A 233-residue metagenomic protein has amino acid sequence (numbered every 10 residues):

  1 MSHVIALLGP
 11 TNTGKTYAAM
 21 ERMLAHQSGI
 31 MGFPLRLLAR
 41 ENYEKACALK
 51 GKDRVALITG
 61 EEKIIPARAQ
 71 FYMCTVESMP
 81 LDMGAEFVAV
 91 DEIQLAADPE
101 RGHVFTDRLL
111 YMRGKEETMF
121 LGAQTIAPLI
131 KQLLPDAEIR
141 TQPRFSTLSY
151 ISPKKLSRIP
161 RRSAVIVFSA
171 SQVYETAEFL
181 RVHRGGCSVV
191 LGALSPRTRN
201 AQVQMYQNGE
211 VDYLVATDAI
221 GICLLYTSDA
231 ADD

Functional and structural regions predicted by a protein language model:
G29-A39, R161-E178: Conserved strand-helix element at the start of the C-terminal RecA-like helicase core
L49-L81: Inter-Walker segment of RecA-like/P-loop motor cores
I58-I64, V76-E77, V190-T198, A219: Conserved helicase motor
A69-S78, G209-G221: Conserved two-lobed SF2 helicase motor
D98-P143: Post-DEXD/H (motif II) to motif III coupling segment of the RecA-like Helicase ATP-binding lobe
L129, A137-S171: Conserved interdomain linker/interface between the two RecA-like ATPase lobes of SF2 helicase motors
S195-A216: Conserved helicase ATPase core of P-loop NTP-dependent helicases/translocases
Y226-D233: Conserved small/polar residues in nucleotide/adenosyl-binding loops
